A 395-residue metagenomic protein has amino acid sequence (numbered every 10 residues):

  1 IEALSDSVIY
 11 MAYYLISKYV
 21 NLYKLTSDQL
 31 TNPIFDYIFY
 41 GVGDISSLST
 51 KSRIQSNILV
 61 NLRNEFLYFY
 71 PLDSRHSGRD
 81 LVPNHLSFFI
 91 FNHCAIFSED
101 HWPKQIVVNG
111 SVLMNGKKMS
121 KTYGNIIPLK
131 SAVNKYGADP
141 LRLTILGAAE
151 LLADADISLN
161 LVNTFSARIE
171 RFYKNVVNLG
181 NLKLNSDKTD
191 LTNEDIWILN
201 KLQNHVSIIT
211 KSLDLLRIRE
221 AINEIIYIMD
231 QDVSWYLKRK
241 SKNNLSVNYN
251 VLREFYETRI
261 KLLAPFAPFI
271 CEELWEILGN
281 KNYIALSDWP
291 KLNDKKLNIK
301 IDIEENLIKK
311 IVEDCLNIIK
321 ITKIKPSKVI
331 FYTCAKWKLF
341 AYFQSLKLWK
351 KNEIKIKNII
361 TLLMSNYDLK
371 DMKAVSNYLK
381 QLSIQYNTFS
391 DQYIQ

Functional and structural regions predicted by a protein language model:
I1, E170, D190-I208, K357 (+2 more regions): Non-catalytic terminal extensions that flank enzyme cores
I1-L182, I198-R239, V251-L263: Structured secondary-structure scaffolds
Y14, E273-L274, F340-S345: A short acidic (Asp/Glu
T31, S158, T192, R217 (+3 more regions): Helix N-terminus capping/helix-initiation residues
I96, K135, F266, I277-L278 (+1 more regions): Alpha-helical structural context
N163, N282-Q395: C-terminal low-complexity, glycine/proline- and small-hydrophobic-enriched intrinsically disordered tails that act as
N185-T210, N223-Y227, S234-E313, Y332: Acidic, turn-prone loop/beta-hairpin segments
